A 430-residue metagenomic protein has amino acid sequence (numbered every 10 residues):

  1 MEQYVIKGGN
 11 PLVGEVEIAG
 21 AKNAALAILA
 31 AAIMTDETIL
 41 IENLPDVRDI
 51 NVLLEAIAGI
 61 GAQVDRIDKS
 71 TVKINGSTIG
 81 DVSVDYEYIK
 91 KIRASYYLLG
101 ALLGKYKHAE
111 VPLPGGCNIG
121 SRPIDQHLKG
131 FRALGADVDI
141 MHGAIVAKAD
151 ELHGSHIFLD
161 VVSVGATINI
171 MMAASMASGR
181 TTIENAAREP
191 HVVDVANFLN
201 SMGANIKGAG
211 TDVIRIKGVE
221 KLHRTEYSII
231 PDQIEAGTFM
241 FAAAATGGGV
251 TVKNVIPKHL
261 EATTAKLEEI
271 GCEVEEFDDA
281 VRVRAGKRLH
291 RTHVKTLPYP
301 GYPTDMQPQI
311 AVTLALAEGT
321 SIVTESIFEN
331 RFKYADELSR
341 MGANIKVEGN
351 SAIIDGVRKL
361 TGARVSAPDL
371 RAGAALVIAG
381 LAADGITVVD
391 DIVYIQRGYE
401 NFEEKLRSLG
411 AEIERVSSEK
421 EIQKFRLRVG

Functional and structural regions predicted by a protein language model:
M1-G430: Short, structured segments at the rim of ligand-binding sites
